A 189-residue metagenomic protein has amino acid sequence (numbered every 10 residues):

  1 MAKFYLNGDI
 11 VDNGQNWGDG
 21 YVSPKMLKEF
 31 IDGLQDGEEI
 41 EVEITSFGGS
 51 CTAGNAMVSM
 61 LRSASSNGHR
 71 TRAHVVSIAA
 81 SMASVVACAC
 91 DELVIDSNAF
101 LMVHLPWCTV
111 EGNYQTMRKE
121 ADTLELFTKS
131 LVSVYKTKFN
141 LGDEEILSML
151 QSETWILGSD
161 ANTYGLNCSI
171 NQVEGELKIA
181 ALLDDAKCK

Functional and structural regions predicted by a protein language model:
M1-M82, A89-K189: N-terminal organellar transit peptides
